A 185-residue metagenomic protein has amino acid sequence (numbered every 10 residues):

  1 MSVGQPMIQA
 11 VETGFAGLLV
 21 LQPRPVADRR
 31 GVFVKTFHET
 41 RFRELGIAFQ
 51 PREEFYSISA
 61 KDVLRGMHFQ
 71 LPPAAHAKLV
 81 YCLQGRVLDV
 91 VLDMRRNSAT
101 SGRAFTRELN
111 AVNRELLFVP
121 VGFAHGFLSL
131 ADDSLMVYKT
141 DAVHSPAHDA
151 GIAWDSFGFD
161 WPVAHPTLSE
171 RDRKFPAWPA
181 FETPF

Functional and structural regions predicted by a protein language model:
S2-E115, A131-D133, T140-F185: Non-catalytic, conserved peripheral segments adjacent to functional cores
G122-F123: Alpha-helix/helix-capping structural signal
